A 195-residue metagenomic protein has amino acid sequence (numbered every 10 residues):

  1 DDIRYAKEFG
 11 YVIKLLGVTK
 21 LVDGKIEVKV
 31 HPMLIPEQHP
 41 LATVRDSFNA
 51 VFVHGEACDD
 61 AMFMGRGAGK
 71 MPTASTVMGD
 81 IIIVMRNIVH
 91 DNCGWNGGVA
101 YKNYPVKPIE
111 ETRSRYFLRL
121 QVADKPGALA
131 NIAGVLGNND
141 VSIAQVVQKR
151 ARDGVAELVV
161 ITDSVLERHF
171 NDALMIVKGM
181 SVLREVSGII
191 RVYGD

Functional and structural regions predicted by a protein language model:
D1-T43, F48-A50: Substrate-binding/catalytic subdomain of NAD(P)-dependent oxidoreductase enzymes
K14-L15, K29, F52, M62-M64 (+3 more regions): Structured core elements
L41, P72-T76: A short, polar/proline- and glycine-enriched secondary-structure boundary/capping micro-motif
L41-R45, V53, P108-E110, R150: Replace "in large, NTP-powered and nucleic-acid-processing enzymes" with "in large, NTP-powered factors and other
A50, E56-C58, D91-N92: A glycine- and small/hydrophobic-rich beta-loop-beta segment that serves as a flexible "lid/hinge" or phosphate-binding
H54-A61, T112: Short acidic (Asp/Glu) and glycine-rich catalytic loops that position anionic groups and cofactors
D59-A61, G65-P72: Glycine-rich phosphate/pyrophosphate-binding beta-alpha loops
T76, I81-D195: A conserved regulatory-domain signal marking ACT and ACT-like small-molecule sensing domains and adjacent regulatory
